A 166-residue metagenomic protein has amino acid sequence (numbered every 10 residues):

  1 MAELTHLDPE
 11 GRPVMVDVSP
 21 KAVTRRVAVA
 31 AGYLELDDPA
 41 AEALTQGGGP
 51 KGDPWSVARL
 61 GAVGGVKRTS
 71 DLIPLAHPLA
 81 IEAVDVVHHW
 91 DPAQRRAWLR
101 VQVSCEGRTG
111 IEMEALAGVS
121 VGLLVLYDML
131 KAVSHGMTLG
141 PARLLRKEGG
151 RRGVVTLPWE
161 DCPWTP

Functional and structural regions predicted by a protein language model:
M1-W55, L60-P166: C-terminal binding/interaction regions
